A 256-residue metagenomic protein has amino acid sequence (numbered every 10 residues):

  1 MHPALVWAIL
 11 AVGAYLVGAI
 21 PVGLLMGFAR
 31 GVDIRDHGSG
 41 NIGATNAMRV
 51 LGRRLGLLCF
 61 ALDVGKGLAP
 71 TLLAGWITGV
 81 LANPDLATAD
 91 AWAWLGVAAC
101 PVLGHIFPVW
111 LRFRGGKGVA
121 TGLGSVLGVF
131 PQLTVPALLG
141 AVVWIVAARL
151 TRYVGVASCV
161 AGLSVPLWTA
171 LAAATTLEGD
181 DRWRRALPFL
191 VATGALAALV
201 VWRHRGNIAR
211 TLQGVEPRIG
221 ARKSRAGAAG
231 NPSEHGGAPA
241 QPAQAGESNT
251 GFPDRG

Functional and structural regions predicted by a protein language model:
M1-I9, L72-G96, L127-V135, L171-V191: Helix-coil boundary and interhelical linker segments in multi-pass alpha-helical membrane proteins
L5-A29: N-terminal signal-anchor transmembrane alpha helix
G13-A19, V102-F113, A147-V154: Transmembrane alpha-helix interface/packing and boundary motifs in multi-pass membrane proteins, characterized by
M26-G56, G115, N207-P232: Cytosolic, membrane-interface loops and tails of multi-pass inner-membrane proteins
D33-A44, V109-L123, L133, Y153-G162: Short, non-helical or kinked segments that cap or interrupt transmembrane helices
M48-G52, A74-T78, C100, V119-T151 (+1 more regions): Interfacial segments of multi-pass membrane proteins
R49-G75: Multi-pass membrane catalytic core of lipid/isoprenoid biosynthesis enzymes
V135-G140, V154-G162, D181-L196: Loop-to-transmembrane alpha-helix initiation sites
